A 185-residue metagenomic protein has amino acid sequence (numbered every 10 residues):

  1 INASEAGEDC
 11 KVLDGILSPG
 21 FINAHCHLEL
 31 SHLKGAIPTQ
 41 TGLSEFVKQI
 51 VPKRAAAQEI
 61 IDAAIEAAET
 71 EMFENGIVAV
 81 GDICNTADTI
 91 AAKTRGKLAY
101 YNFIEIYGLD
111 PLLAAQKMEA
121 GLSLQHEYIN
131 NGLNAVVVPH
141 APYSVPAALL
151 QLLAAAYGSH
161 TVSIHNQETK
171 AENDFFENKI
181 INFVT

Functional and structural regions predicted by a protein language model:
I1-S18: Histidine-rich, glycine-flanked metal-binding segment
D14, H25, G76, V137 (+1 more regions): Divalent metal-coordination and catalytic microenvironments
G15-I16, E29-L30, A36: N-terminal hydrophobic targeting/anchoring segments and the immediately downstream early-domain regions of hydrolases
G20-S31, T161-K170: Histidine-centered catalytic micro-motifs
E29, D88, S144-V145, T169-A171: Active-site environment of divalent metal-dependent phosphoester hydrolases
H32-A63, Y101-I104, K170-T185: Active-site gating loops and adjacent loop-to-helix segments of metal-dependent hydrolytic enzymes
A56-G158: Active-site loop-helix segments enriched in His/Asp/Glu that coordinate and activate a nucleophilic water at divalent
L153-I164, N173-F175: Charge-patterned, long linear interaction tracts outside catalytic cores
